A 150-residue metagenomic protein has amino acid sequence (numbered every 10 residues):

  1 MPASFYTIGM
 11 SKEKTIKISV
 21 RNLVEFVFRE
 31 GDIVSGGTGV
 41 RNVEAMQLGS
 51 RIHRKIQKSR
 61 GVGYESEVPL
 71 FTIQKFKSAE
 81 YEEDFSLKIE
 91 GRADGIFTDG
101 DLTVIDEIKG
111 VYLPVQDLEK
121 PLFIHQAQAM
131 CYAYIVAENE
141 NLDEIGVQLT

Functional and structural regions predicted by a protein language model:
M1-L102, A127: Metal-dependent nuclease catalytic cores that hydrolyze phosphodiester bonds in DNA/RNA, characterized by
F76-T150: Mg2+/Mn2+-dependent nuclease catalytic core
